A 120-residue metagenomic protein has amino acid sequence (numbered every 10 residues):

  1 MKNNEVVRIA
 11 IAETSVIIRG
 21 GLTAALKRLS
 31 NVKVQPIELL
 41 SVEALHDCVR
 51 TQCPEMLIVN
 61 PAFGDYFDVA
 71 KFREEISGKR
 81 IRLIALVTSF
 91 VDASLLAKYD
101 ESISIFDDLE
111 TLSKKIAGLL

Functional and structural regions predicted by a protein language model:
M1-R8, I17-I18, T23, K114-L120: Non-catalytic signal-transmission and effector/linker regions of two-component phosphorelay proteins
E13: Conserved acidic carboxylate
V16-I37: Two-component/phosphorelay signaling modules centered on CheY-like receiver
V32-T51: A short, well-structured beta->alpha microelement
V42, E55-S77: Conserved phosphotransfer microenvironments
V59-P61, R82-S89: Short beta-strand elements of ligand-binding domains
L86-L119: Output/docking surface of receiver
